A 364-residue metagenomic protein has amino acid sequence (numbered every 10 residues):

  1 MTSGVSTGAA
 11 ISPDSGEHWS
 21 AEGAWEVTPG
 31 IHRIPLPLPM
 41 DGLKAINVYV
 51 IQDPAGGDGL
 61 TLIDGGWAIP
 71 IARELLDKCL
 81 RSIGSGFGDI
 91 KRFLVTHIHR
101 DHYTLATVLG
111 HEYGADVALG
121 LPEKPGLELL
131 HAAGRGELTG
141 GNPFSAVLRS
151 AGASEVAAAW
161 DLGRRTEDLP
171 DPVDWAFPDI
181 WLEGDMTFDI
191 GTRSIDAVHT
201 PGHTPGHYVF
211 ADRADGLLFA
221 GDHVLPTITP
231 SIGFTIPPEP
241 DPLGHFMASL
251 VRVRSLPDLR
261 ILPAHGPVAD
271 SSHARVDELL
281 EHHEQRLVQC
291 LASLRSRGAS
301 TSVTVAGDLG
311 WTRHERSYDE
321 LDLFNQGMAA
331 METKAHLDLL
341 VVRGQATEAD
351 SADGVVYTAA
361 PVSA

Functional and structural regions predicted by a protein language model:
M1-D14, H18, A292-A364: C-terminal regulatory/interaction regions
E22-D89, F210-P226: Conserved beta-strand hairpin/beta-sheet module of binuclear metal-dependent hydrolase folds, prominently
G30, H265, C290, L340: Residue-level signal for inorganic ion chemistry
G30, T104, I195, D241 (+1 more regions): Residue-level signal for the nucleotide or nucleotide-sugar donor/cofactor binding architecture
G57-L62, W67-P70, W160-I180, T187-D189 (+1 more regions): Metallo-beta-lactamase
I71-R73, C79-T187, G216: Active-site HxH/HxHxD metal-binding segment of metal-dependent hydrolases
T96-H102, G120, P201-H203, H207 (+2 more regions): Histidine-centered divalent metal-coordination motifs
A115, H283, L287-L291, A330: Short, leucine-enriched amphipathic alpha-helices that occur as contiguous helical runs
